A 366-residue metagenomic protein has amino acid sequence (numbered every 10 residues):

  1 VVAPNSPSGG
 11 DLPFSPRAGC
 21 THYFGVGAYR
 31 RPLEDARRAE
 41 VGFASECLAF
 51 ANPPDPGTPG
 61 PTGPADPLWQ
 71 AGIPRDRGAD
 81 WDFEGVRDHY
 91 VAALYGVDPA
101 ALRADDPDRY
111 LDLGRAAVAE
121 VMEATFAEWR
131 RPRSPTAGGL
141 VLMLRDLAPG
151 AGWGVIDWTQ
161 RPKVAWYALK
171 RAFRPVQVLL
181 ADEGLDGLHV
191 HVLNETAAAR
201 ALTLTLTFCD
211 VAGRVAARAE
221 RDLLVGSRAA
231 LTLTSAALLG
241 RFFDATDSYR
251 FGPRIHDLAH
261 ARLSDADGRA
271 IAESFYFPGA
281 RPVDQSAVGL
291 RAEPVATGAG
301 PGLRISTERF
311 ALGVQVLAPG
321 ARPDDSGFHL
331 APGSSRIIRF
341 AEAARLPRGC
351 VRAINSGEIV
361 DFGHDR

Functional and structural regions predicted by a protein language model:
V1-F14, A117-E120, Q160: Active-site neighborhood of glycoside hydrolase catalytic domains
V1-S6, A137-G138, V178-A181, T203 (+1 more regions): Acidic/polar loop patches that form or flank catalytic/metal-binding clefts of enzymes that bind anionic ligands
R30-R200: Substrate-binding clefts and catalytic carboxylate motifs of secreted carbohydrate-active enzymes
R171-L185, F277-G298, F328: Extracellular ectodomain segments of secreted/surface proteins
G187-L224, A229-S235, L258-S264, L303-S306 (+1 more regions): Beta-strand-rich binding/interaction modules
T207-G252, G320-L346: Intrinsically disordered, low-complexity Pro/Gly/Ser/Thr-rich segments with frequent PxxP/GP/PP motifs and embedded
A237-V288, A343-R366: Terminal connector regions
Q285-P332, R336-A341, I354: C-terminal accessory/binding modules appended to enzymatic or scaffolding proteins
